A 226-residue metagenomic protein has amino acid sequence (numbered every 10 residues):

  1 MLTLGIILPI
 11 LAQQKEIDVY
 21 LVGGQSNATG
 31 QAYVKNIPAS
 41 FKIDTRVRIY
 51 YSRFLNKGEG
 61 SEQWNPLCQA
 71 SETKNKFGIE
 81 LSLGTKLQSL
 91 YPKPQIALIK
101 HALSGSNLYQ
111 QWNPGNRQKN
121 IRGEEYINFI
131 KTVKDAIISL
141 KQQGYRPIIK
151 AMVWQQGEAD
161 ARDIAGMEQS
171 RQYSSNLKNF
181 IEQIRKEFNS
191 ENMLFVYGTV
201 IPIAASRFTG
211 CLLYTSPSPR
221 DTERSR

Functional and structural regions predicted by a protein language model:
M1-Q14: Bacterial Sec-dependent N-terminal signal peptides
K15-V19, P92-A97, R146-A151, S190-F195: Loop/turn elements at helix/coil->beta-strand transitions in domains of secreted/extracellular proteins
D18-F77: Catalytic nucleophile-elbow at a beta strand-turn-alpha helix junction centered on a G-D-S/GDSL motif, marking
V22-S26, I99-S104, W154-A159, G198-P202: Active-site-proximal beta-strand/loop segments in catalytic clefts of secreted hydrolases
G30-I37, I99, Y109-N113, D163-Q169 (+1 more regions): Short, solvent-exposed loop/turn and secondary-structure capping segments
F54-Q142, A161, A204-S206: Conserved SGNH/GDSL esterase-like catalytic core that processes O-acyl groups on lipids and polysaccharides
D160, E168-P202: Extracytoplasmic, non-cytosolic globular domains
Y214-D221: Conserved small/polar residues in nucleotide/adenosyl-binding loops
